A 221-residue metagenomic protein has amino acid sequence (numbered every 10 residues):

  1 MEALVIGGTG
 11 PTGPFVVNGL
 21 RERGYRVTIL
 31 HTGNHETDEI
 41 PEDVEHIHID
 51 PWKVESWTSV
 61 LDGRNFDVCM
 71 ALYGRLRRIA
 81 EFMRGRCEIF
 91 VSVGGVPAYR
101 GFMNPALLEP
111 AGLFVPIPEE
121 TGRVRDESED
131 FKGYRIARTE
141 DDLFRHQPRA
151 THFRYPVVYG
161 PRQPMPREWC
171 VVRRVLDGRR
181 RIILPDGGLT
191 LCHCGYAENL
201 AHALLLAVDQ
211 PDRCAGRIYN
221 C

Functional and structural regions predicted by a protein language model:
A3-Y25: N-terminal Rossmann NAD(P)H-binding glycine-rich loop of SDR-like oxidoreductase domains
T9, N34-S92, A98-G101: NAD(P)H-binding glycine-rich loop region in Rossmannoid oxidoreductase-like domains and their noncatalytic homologs
V96-Y134, R138-H146: Active-site "gating" loop of Rossmann-like NAD(P)-dependent oxidoreductase/epimerase domains
T139-R162: Conserved beta-loop-beta element that borders a ligand/cofactor-binding pocket
P156-P166, D186-E198: Glycine-rich "substrate-gating" loop/helix at the edge of Rossmann-like oxidoreductase active sites
P161-V171, L206-Y219: Glycine/proline-rich active-site loop of Rossmann-fold NAD(P)-dependent oxidoreductases
R174-G195, A215: A conserved pocket-lining segment of Rossmann-fold NAD(P)-dependent short-chain dehydrogenase/reductase
